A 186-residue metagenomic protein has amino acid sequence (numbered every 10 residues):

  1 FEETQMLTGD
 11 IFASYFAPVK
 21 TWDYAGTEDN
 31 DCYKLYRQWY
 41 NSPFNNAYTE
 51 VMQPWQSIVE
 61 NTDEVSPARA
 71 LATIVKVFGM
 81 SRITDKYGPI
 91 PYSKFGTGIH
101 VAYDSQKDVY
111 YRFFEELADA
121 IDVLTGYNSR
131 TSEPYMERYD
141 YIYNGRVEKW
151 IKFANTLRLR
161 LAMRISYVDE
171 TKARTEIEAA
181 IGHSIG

Functional and structural regions predicted by a protein language model:
F1-A17: A short, exposed helix-loop element centered on a Lys and neighboring polar residues
V19-V75, G79-G186: Structured, solvent-exposed acidic/aromatic patches
